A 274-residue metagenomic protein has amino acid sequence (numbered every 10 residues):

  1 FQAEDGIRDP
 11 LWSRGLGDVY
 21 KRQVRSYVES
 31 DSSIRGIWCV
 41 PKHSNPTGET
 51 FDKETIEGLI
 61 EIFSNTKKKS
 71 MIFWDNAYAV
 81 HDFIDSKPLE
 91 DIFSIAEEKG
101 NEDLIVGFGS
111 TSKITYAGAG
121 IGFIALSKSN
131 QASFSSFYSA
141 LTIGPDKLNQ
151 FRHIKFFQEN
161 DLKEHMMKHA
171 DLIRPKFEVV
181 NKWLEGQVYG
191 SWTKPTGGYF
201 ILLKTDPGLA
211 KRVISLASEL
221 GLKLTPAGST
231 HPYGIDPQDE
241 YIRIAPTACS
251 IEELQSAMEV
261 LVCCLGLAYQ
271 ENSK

Functional and structural regions predicted by a protein language model:
F1-Y20: Single conserved hydrophobic/aromatic residue that forms the stacking wall/gate of nucleotide- or nucleobase-binding
K21-K87, N272: Active-site phosphate-binding strand-loop segment of PLP-dependent enzymes
W38-P41, F73-N76, G109, A125 (+2 more regions): Short beta-strand segments
A96-R174: Conserved core segment of the aminotransferase class I/II
N101, E219, Y233-K274: PLP-dependent enzyme catalytic core of the Aspartate aminotransferase-like
I154, M167-N181, S191-K204, S218: Conserved glycine-rich beta-strand-loop-beta hairpin in the small C-terminal domain of fold type I
G208-V213, E252-S256: Short, conserved charged micro-motifs
